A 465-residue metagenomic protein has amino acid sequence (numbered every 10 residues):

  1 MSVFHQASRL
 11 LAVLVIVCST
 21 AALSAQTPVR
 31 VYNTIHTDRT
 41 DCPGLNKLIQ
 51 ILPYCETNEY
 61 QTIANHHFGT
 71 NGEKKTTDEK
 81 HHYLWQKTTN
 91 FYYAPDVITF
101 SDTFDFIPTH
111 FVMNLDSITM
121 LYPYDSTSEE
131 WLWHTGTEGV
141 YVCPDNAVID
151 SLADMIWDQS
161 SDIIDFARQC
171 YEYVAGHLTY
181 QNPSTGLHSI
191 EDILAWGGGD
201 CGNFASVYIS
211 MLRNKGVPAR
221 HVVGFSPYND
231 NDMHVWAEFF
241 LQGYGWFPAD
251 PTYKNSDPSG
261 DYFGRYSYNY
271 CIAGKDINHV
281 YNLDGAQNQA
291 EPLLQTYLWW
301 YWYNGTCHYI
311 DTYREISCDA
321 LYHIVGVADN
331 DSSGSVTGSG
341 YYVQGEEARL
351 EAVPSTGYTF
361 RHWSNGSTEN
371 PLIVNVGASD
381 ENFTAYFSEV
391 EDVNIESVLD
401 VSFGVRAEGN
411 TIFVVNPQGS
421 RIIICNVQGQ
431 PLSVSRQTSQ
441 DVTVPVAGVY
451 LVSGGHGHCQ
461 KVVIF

Functional and structural regions predicted by a protein language model:
A25-H110: Intrinsically disordered, low-complexity N-terminal segments that are enriched in acidic
F104-W196, V207, L293-L294, T306-H308 (+1 more regions): Secondary-structure boundary elements
Q159-W236, F240-Y244, D257-S267: Active-site neighborhood of thiol-dependent amide/isopeptide-bond enzymes
N229-A320: Active-site rim recognition segments
A320-V327, F387-T411, S420: Residue-level detector of functionally pivotal "anchor" positions at catalytic/ligand-binding pockets or at interdomain
E346-P371: Surface-exposed interfaces of beta-sheet-rich extracellular modules
I424-L432, Y450: Short, glycine-anchored, charge-dense loop/turn motifs used at functional sites
A447-F465: C-terminal tail/sorting-segment detector
